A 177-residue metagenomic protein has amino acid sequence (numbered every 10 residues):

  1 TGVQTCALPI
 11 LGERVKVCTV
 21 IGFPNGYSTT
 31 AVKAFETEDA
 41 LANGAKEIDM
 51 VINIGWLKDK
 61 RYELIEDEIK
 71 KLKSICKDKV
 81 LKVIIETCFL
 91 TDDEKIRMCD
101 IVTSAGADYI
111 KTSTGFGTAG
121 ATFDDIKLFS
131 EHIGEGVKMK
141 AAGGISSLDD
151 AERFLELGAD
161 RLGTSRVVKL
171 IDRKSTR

Functional and structural regions predicted by a protein language model:
T1-L8: Short, small-residue-biased leader/transition segments that mark boundaries at the very start of proteins
A7, A40, V83, I110 (+2 more regions): Conserved, mostly hydrophobic/aromatic
P9-E47: Active-site cofactor/substrate anionic-group-binding motifs, chiefly glycine- and Lys/Arg-rich phosphate-binding loops
P9-N25, K60-K82, T87, S104 (+2 more regions): Alpha-helix-loop-beta-strand connector modules within alpha/beta enzyme cores
T19, F23-P24, A42-W56, S104-A119 (+1 more regions): Glycine-rich phosphate-binding active-site loops on the catalytic face of alpha/beta enzymes
S28-D39, L90-I101, D124-I126, S130 (+3 more regions): Catalytic cores of alpha/beta
G55-Y62, I85-D92, G115: Short, surface-exposed loop/turn motifs that are enriched in glycine and acidic residues and include a nearby proline
K79-D92, I96-C99, K111: Active-site pocket-lining segment
